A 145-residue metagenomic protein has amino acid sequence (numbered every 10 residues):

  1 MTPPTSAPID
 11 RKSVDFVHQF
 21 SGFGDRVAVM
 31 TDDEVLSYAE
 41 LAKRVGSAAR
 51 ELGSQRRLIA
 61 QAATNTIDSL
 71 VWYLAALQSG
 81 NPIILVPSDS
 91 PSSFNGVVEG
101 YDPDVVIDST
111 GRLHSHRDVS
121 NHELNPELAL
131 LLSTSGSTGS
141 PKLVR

Functional and structural regions predicted by a protein language model:
M1-I9: Flexible, non-catalytic linker and terminal segments flanking ANL/adenylate-forming cores
P8, G22-G53, F94-N95: Conserved AMP-binding/adenylate-forming core of the ANL superfamily
G24-R26, Q55-R56, D102-P103, N125-A129: A general structural motif
E34, A49-D89: Conserved AMP-binding/adenylate-forming
S37-Y38, N121, L128-R145: Conserved AMP-binding A3 loop
V86, V97-V98: Gly/Ser/Thr-enriched flexible coils
E99-I107: Proline-aspartate-enriched helix->loop->beta-strand connector
T110-L124: Short, basic phosphate-binding NTP loop
